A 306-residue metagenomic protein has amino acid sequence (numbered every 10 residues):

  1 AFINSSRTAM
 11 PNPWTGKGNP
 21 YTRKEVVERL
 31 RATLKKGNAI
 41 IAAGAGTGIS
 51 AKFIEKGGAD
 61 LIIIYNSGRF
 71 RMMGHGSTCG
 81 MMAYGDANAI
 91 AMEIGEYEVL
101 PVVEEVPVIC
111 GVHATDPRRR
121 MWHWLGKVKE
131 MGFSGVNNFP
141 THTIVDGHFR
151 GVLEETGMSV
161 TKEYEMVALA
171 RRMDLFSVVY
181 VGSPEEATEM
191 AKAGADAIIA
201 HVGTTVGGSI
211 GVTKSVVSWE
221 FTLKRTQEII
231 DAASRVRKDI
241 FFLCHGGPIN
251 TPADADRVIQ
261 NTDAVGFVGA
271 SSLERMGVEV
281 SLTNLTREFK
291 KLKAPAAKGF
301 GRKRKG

Functional and structural regions predicted by a protein language model:
R7-A42, L100-V103: N-terminal amphipathic alpha-helix/helix-capping segment at the start of soluble metabolic enzymes
A32-A42, V102-H113, L169-V179, A232-G247: Short beta-strand/loop segments at the ligand-binding rim of alpha/beta enzyme cores
I41-A45, I62-I64, V108-V112, V136-N138 (+4 more regions): Hydrophobic faces of well-ordered beta-strands that scaffold small-molecule active sites in alpha/beta enzyme cores
G48-K56, R119-K127, P184-A193, G247-D263: Catalytic cores of alpha/beta
S50, G57, L61, T78-V160: Active-site beta->alpha loop and helix N-cap motifs at the rims of alpha/beta catalytic domains
L61-M73, G135-D146, A197-V212, T262-L285: Glycine-rich phosphate-binding active-site loops on the catalytic face of alpha/beta enzymes
G74-M82, G211-T222, L273-G299: C-terminal helical cap(s) of enzyme catalytic domains, especially alpha/beta-barrels
R120-T226, V236-R237: Conserved anion-binding
